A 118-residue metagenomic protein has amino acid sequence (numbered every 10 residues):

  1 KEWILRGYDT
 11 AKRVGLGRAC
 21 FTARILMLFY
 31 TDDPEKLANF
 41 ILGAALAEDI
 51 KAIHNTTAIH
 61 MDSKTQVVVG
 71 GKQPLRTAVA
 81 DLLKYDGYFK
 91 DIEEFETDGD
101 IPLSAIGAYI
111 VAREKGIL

Functional and structural regions predicted by a protein language model:
K1-G43: Active-site rim beta-loop-alpha module in soluble metabolic enzymes
G15, L37-E48, G70, P74 (+1 more regions): Conserved active-site and cofactor/substrate-binding residues in soluble primary-metabolism enzymes
F40-H60, V111, K115: Phosphate/ATP-binding catalytic cores across multiple sugar-kinase/actin-like superfamilies, primarily ASKHA
H54-N55, L75-A80, S104: Short active-site-adjacent structural elements
T56-Q66, Y88-D91: Short, surface-exposed connector motifs at secondary-structure boundaries
M61-L82: Glycine-rich phosphate-binding loops at beta-strand->alpha-helix junctions
L83-F95: Structural alpha-beta junctions
E94-L118: Glycine-rich phosphate-binding/hydrolytic loop that grips phosphoryl groups
